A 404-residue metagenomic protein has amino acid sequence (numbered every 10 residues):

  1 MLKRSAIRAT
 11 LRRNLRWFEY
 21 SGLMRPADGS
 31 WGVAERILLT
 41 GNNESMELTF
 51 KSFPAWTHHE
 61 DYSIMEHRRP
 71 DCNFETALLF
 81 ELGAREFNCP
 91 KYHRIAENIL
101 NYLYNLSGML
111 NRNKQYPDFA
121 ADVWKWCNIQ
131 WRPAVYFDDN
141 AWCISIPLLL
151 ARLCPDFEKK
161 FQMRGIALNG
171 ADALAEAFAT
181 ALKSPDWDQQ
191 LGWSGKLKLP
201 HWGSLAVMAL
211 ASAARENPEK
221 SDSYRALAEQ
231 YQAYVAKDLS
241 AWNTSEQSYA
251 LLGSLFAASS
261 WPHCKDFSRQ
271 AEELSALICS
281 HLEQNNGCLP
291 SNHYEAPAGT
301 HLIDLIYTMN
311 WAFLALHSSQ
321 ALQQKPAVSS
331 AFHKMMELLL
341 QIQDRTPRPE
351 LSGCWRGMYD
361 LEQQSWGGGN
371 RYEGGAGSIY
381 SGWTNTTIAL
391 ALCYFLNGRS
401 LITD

Functional and structural regions predicted by a protein language model:
M1-C72, P90-Q130, L168-W187, A209-S212 (+5 more regions): Low-complexity, Ser/Thr/Pro/Gly-enriched N-terminal "stalk/linker" regions
M1-S5, F74-P90, W142-K160, L205-K220 (+4 more regions): Well-ordered alpha-helical scaffold segments within catalytic/enzyme domains
N14-I37, A236-S240, D266-G375, F395-D404: Non-catalytic carbohydrate-binding regions of carbohydrate-active enzymes
W56-A77, E81, V123-A167, A171 (+8 more regions): Aromatic-rich carbohydrate-recognition surfaces in CAZymes
E60-I64, W193-S194, P262, G299-T300 (+1 more regions): Short coil/turn segments at secondary-structure junctions
R94, G165, D222-L227, S268-E273 (+1 more regions): Short sequence/structural elements of tandem HEAT/ARM alpha-solenoid repeats
A151, F161, G165-S259: Solenoidal tandem-repeat scaffolds enriched in leucines and small polar residues
G374-G382: Short, flexible active-site recognition loops that position polar ligands and cofactors
